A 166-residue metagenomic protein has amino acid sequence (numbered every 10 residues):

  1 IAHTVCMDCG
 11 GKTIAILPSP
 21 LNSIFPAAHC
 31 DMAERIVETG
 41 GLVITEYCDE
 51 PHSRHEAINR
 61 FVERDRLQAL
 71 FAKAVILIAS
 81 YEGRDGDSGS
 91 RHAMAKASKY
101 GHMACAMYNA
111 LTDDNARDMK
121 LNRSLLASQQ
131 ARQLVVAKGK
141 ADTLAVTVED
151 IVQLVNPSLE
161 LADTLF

Functional and structural regions predicted by a protein language model:
I1-F166: Glycine-biased, small-residue-rich flexible motifs in mid-sequence functional cores and linkers
